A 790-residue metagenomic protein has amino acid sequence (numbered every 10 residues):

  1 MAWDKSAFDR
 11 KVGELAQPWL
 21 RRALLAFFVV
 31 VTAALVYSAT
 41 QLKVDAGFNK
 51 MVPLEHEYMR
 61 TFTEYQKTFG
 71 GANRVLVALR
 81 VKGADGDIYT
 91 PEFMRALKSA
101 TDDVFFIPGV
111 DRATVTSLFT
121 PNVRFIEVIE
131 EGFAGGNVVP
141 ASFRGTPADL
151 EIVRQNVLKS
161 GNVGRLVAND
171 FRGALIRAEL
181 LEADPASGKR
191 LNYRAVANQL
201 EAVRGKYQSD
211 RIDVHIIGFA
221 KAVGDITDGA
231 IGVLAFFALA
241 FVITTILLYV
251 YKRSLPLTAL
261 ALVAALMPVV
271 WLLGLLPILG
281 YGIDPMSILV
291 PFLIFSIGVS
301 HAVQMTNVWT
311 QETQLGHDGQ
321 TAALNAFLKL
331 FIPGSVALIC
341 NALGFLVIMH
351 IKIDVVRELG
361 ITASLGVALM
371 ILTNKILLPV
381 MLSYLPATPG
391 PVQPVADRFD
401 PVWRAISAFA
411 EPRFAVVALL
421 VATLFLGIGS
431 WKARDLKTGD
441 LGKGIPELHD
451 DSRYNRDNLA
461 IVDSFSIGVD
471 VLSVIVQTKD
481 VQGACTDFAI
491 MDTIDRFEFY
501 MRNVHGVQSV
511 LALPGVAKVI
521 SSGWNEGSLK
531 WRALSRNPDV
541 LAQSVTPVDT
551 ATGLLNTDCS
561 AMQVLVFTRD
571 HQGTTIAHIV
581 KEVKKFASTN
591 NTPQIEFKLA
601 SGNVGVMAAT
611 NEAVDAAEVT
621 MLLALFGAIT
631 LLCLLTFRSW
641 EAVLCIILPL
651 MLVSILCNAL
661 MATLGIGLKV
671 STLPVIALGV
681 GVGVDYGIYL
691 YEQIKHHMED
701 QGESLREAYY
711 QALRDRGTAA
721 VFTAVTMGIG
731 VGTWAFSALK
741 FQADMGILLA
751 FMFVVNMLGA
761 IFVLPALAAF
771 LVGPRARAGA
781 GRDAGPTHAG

Functional and structural regions predicted by a protein language model:
M1-A46, V380, Q393-K443, R456-L459 (+1 more regions): Signature of alpha-helical transmembrane segments and their immediate interfacial
R95, F143-L255, L266, D492-D495 (+1 more regions): Extracytoplasmic
D228-I283, H350-D354, M621-G665, F736: Interfacial segments of transmembrane alpha-helices in multi-pass membrane proteins
L247, L276, S335-L377, L382-S383 (+3 more regions): Hydrophobic, glycine/alanine-rich multi-pass transmembrane helices and their short helix-loop junctions in large
L257-M305, E641-Y691, G732, G759-V763 (+1 more regions): Hydrophobic transmembrane alpha-helices and their membrane-interface caps in long multi-pass transport proteins
L293-Q314, G334, N341, I376-L377 (+4 more regions): Short helical (or helix-break) motifs at transmembrane helix termini and adjacent helical loops in multi-pass membrane
E312-I339, M698-F722: Helix-loop junctions and hydrophobic alpha-helical segments within the transmembrane domains of large membrane
F409-A410, F414-P538: Juxtamembrane segments of multi-pass membrane proteins
